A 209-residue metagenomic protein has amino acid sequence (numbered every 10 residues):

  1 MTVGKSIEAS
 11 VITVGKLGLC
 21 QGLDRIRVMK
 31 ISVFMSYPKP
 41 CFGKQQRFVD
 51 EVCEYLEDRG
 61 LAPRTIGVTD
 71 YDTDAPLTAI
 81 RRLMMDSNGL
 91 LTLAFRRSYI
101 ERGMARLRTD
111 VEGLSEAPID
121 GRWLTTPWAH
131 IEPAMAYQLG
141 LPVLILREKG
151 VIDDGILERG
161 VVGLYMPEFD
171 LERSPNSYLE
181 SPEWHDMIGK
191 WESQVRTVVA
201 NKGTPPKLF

Functional and structural regions predicted by a protein language model:
V3, E8-V14, D24: Acidic, Ala/Val/Gly-enriched low-complexity intrinsically disordered segments
I26-T92, F209: Conserved N-terminal substructure of TIR/SEFIR domains
G43, Y99-E101, I152-I156: Short catalytic/ligand-binding loop motif for oxyanion handling, primarily in non-cytosolic enzymes, centered on
T69-Y137: TIR-domain catalytic/interaction hotspot
L91-L93, V143-R147: Short hydrophobic alpha-helical runs that function as membrane-insertion/retention elements
D153-F209: C-terminal interaction surface of TIR/SEFIR-family domains
